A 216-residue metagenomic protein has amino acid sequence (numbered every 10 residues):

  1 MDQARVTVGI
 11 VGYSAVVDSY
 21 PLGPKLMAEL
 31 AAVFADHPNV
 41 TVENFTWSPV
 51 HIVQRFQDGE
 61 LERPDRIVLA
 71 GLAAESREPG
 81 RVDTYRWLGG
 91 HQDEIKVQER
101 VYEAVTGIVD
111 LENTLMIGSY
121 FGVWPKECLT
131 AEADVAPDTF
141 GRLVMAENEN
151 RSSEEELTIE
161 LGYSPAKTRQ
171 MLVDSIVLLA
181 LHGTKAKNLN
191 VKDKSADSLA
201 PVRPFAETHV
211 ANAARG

Functional and structural regions predicted by a protein language model:
M1-W124, T130-V135, L143-R151, E156-T168 (+3 more regions): N-terminal catalytic or cofactor-binding beta/alpha core of small enzyme domains
M171: Active-site glycine-rich loop that binds ribose-phosphate moieties when present
